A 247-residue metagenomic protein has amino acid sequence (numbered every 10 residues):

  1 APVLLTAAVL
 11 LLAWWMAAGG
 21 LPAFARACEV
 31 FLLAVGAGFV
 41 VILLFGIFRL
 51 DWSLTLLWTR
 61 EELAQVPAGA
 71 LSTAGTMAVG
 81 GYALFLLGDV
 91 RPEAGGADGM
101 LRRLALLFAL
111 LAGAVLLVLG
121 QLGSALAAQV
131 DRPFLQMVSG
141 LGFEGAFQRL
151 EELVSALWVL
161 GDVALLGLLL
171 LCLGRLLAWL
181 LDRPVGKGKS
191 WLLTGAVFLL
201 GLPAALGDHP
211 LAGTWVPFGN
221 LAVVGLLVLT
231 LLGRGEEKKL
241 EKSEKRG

Functional and structural regions predicted by a protein language model:
L5-T6, A18, L43-R49, W58-L110 (+1 more regions): Hydrophobic, membrane-embedded alpha-helices of multi-pass small-molecule transporters
V9-F31, D89-A94, G207-L211, R234: Membrane-water interface regions at transmembrane-helix termini and the short interhelical loops of multi-pass membrane
L12-W14, L33-I47, R102-A127, K189-A204: Selective recognition of specific alpha-helical transmembrane segments in multi-pass small-molecule
A17, A34-T59, A74, L119 (+1 more regions): Hydrophobic alpha-helical segments and their helix-loop junctions in multi-pass secondary transporters
L107-L122, Q148-V197: Alpha-helical transmembrane segments of helical membrane proteins, especially in multi-pass transport, channel
Q121-E151: Membrane-interface interhelical connector segments
L181-K187, G201-N220: Extracellular/periplasmic helix-loop-helix junctions in multi-pass membrane proteins
T194-A196, A212-T230: Small-residue-rich transmembrane alpha-helices that serve as helix-helix interface/gating elements in multipass
